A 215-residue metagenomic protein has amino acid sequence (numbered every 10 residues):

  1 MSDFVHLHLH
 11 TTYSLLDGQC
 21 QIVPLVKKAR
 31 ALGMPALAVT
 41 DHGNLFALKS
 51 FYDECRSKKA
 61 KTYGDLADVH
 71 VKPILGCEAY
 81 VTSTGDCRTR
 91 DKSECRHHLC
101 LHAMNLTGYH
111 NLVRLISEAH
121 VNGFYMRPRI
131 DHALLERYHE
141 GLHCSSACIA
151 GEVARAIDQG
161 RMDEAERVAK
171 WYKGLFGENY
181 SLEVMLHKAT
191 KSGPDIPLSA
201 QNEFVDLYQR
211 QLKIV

Functional and structural regions predicted by a protein language model:
M1-V215: Phosphodiester-processing cores and adjacent nucleic acid-binding clamps
